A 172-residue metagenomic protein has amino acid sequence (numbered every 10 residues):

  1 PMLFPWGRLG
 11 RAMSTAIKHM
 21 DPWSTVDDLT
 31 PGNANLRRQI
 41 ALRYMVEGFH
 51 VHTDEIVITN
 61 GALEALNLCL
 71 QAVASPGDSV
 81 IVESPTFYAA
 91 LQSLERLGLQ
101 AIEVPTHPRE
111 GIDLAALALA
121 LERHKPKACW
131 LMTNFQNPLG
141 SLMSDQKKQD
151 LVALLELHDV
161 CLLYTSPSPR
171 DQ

Functional and structural regions predicted by a protein language model:
P1-F4, P138-M143, Q172: Short, exposed beta-strand "edge-strand" segments with a Pro/Gly-rich flavor and a Y/T-containing core
P1-T15, A153, P167: N-terminal basic, amphipathic alpha-helical segments
W6, A89, N137, Y164-T165: Intrinsically disordered, low-complexity regions enriched in small/polar residues
M13, K18-D159: Conserved core of the PLP fold type I
Y164-Q172: Single conserved hydrophobic/aromatic residue that forms the stacking wall/gate of nucleotide- or nucleobase-binding
